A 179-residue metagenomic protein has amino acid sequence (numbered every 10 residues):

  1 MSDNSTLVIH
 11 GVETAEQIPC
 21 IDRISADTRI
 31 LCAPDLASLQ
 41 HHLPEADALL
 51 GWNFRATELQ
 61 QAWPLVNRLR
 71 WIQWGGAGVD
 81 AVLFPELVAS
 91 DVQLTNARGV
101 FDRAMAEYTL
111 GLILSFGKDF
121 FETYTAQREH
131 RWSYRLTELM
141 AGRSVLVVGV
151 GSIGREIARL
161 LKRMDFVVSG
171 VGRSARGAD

Functional and structural regions predicted by a protein language model:
M1-A48, R55: N-terminal glycine-/charge-rich "phosphate-binding" loop or analogous flexible N-terminal tail
D3-N4, L69, A141-V145: Phosphate-coordination loops involved in phosphoryl transfer and adenosine-cofactor binding
V8, L31, W71-Q73, Q93-T95 (+2 more regions): Structural detector of well-ordered beta-strand residues that form the stable sheet scaffold of enzyme domains
V12-I18, D35-A37, A77-V79, G170-G177: Short, polar loop motifs at secondary-structure junctions
T28-D35, W52-R55, T125-S133, A178-D179: Short gly/ser/thr-rich secondary-structure transition/capping motifs
H42-L43, W63-V66, M140: A short, aliphatic-rich alpha-helical micro-motif
A48-Y124: Phosphate/diphosphate ligand-binding glycine-rich loop within oxidoreductases
R135-D179: Rossmann-like dinucleotide/phosphate-binding beta-alpha-beta segment
